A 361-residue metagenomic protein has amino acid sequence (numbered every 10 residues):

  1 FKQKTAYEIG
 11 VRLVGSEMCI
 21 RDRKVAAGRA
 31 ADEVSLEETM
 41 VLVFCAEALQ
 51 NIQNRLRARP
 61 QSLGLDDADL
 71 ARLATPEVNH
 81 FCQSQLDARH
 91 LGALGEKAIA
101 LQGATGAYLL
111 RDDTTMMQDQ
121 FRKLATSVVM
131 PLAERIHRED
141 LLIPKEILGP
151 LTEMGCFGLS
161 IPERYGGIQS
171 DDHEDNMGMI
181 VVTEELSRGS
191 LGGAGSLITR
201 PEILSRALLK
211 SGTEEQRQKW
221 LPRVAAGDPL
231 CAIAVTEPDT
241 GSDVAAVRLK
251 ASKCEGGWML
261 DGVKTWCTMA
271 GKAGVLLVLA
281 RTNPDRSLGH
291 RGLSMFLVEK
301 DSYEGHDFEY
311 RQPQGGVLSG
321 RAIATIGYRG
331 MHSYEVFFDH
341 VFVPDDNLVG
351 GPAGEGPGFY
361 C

Functional and structural regions predicted by a protein language model:
F1-D22: Single conserved hydrophobic/aromatic residue that forms the stacking wall/gate of nucleotide- or nucleobase-binding
A6, L65, Q83, Q102-L110 (+3 more regions): FAD-binding core of flavoproteins
G28, D32, E37-L56, C82 (+6 more regions): Internal helix-loop-helix
L36-F44, L56-T75: C-terminal, helix-dominated tail/subdomain
D113-S127: A non-catalytic, amphipathic alpha-helix used as a structural packing/dimerization or gating element in enzyme scaffolds
A125, V182, T213, F296 (+1 more regions): Residue-level signal for inorganic ion chemistry
A125-R135: N-terminal capping segment at the start of a domain
I143-P144: His/Cys-centered metal/cofactor-coordination and adjacent catalytic loops
